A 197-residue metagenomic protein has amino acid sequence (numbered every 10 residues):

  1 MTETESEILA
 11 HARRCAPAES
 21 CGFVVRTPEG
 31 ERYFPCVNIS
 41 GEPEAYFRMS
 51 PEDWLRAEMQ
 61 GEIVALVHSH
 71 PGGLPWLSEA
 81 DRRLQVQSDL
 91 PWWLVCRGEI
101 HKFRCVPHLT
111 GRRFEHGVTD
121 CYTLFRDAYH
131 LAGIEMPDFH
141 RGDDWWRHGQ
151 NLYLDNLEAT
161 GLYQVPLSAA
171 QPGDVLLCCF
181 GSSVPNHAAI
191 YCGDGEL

Functional and structural regions predicted by a protein language model:
M1-A65, G72-R104: Conserved beta-strand-loop surface patch within small alpha/beta domains used for substrate/adaptor or ligand engagement
H68-H70, H187: Histidine-centered active-site/metal-ligand motif
C105-L109: Short, surface-exposed amphipathic charged segments that create phosphate/polyanion-binding patches used for binding
T110-E115: Second-shell loop/turn segments in exported
H116-A132: Active-site nucleophilic cysteine motif
M136-R141: Surface-exposed patches in mature extracellular/periplasmic domains of secreted proteins
G142-L197: ...with weaker cross-activation on analogous glycine-rich loops/strands in unrelated enzymes
